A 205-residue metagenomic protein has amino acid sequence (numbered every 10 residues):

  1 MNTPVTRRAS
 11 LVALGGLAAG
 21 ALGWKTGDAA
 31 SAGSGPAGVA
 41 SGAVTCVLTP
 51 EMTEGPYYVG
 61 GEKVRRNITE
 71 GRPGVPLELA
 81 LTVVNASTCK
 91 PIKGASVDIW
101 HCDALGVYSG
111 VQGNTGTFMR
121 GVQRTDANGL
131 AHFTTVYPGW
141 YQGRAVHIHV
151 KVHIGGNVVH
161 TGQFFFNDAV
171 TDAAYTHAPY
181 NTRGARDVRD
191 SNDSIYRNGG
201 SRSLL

Functional and structural regions predicted by a protein language model:
M1-A18: N-terminal secretory signal peptides and thylakoid transit peptides that target proteins across membranes
T6-R7, W24, S201: Short, intrinsically disordered low-complexity segments
V12-A13, A30, V111: Intrinsically disordered, low-complexity segments enriched in polar/charged small residues
A19-K25: Hydrophobic alpha-helical membrane-insertion segments, chiefly the h-region of N-terminal signal peptides
K25-S34: Signal peptide processing junction and immediate N-terminal pro/mature segment of secreted/exported proteins
G38-N192: Beta-strand-dominated extracellular/periplasmic modules and repeats in secreted or surface-exposed proteins
Y196-L205: Low-complexity, intrinsically disordered Gly/Pro/Thr-rich segments
